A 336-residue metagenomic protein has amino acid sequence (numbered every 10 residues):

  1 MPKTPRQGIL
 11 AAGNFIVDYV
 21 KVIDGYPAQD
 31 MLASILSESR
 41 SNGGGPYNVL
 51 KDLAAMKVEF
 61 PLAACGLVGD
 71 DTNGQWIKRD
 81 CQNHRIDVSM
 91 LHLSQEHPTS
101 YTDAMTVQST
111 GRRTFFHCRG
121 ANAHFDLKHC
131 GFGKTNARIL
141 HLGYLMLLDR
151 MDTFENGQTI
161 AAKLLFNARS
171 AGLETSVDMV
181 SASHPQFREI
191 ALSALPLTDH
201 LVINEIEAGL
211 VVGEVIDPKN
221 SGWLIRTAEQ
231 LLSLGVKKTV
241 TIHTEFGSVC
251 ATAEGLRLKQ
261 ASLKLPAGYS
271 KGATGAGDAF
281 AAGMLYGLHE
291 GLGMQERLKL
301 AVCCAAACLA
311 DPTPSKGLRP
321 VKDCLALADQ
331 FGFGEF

Functional and structural regions predicted by a protein language model:
M1-N83, F125, S270-A273, G334-F336: Glycine-rich phosphate/adenosyl-contacting loop at the front of the ribokinase-like
M1-V20, K78-L93, H97, M105-K259 (+3 more regions): Ribokinase/PfkB-type carbohydrate-kinase core domain
G45-V49, T99-Y101, A281: Short glycine/serine/threonine-rich phosphate/pyrophosphate-binding segments that cradle anionic phosphate groups
D52, G209-V212, S270-M294, L298: Short, small-residue alpha-helix embedded
A54-A55, Y286-E290, C303-A310: Short glycine/serine- and small hydrophobic-enriched flexible loop segments
L67, T102-M105: Catalytic-core segment of enzymes that process non-peptidic bonds
D70-Q75, K299-T313: Short, conserved aromatic-histidine micro-motifs
